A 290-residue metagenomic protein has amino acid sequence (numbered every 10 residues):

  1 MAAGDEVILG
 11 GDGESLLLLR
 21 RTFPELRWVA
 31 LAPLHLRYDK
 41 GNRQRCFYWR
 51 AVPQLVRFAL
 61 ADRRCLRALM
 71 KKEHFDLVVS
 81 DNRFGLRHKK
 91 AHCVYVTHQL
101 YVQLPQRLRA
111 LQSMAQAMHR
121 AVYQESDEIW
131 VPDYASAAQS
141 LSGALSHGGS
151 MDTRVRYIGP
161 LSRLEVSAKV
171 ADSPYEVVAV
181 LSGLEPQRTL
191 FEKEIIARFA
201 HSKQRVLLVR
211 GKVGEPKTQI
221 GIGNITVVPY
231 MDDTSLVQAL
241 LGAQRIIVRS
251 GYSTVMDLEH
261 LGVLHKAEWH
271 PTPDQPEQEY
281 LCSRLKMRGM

Functional and structural regions predicted by a protein language model:
M1, L145-H147, R156-I246, E279: Donor-nucleotide binding loops and adjacent catalytic segments primarily of GT-B fold Leloir glycosyltransferases
E6-V52, T226: Conserved nucleotide-sugar phosphate-binding/catalytic loop shared by glycosyltransferases and other
G11-L17, V78-G85, V209-K217: Short, polar loop motifs at secondary-structure junctions
S15, G143-A144, E215-T218, T254-V255 (+1 more regions): Short, glycine/polar-rich helix-capping loops at beta-to-alpha or helix-loop-helix junctions that flank or form
R43-G85: Conserved nucleotide-sugar donor-binding subdomain of glycosyltransferases
K72-H74, Q124-E125, E176, L241-G242: Alpha-helix C-terminal capping/helix-to-coil transition sites in glycosyltransferase folds
K89-Y157: Active-site-proximal region of nucleotide-activated glycan assembly enzymes, centered on histidine/acidic-rich loops
S235-Y280: A donor-sugar binding/catalytic signature common to diverse glycosyltransferases and related nucleotide-sugar
